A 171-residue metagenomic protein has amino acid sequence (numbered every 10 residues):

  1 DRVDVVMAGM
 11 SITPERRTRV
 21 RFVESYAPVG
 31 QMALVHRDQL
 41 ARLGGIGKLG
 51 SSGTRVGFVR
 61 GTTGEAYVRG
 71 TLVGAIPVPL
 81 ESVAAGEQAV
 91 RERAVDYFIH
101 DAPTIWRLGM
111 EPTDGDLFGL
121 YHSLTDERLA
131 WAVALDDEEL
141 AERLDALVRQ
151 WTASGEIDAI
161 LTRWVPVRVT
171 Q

Functional and structural regions predicted by a protein language model:
D1, L49, A89-R91, W131 (+1 more regions): Hydrophobic residues within well-ordered alpha-helices
D1-L49, D116-L124: Acidic, polar ligand-binding/catalytic clefts
G9-R19, G70, R91-T125: A ligand-binding cleft/hinge motif common to bilobed small-molecule-binding domains
M32-R42, E127-L147: A bilobed periplasmic-binding-protein/Venus flytrap-type ligand-binding module shared by bacterial periplasmic
A41-L43, V78-E92, E127: Short helix-initiation/N-cap motifs at beta->coil->alpha
I46-G64: Short loop->beta-strand "edge-of-pocket" segments that line small-molecule binding or catalytic clefts across diverse
T63-V78, D116-G119, V148-Q171: Ligand-binding clefts/hinges and TM-proximal coupling segments of bilobed small-molecule sensing domains
D101, D136-Q150, E156-I160: Short amphipathic alpha-helical coupling segments at ligand-binding clamshell hinges and other catalytic/signaling
